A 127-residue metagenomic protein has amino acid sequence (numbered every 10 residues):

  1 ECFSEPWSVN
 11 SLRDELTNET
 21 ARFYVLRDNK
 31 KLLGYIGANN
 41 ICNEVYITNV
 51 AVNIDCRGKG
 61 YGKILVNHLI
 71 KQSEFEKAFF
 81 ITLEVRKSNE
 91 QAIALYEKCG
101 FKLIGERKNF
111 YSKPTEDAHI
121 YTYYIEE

Functional and structural regions predicted by a protein language model:
E1-D55, V66-H68, Q72, E76 (+1 more regions): Acetyl-CoA-dependent GNAT
P6, K59, P114-T115: Non-catalytic, surface-exposed connector residues within folded enzymatic/regulatory domains
G34, G105-F110: A short, acidic/glycine-rich surface segment
C42-E44, F80, A118: A generic structural signal for beta-strand entry/edge sites
I47, I81-V85: Conserved hydrophobic beta-strand within the GNAT/NAT acetyltransferase core sheet that lines the active-site cleft
V52, G58-Q72, E90-K98: Conserved acetyl-CoA-binding loop-helix of GNAT-fold acetyltransferases
R86-E90, N109-E127: C-terminal "cap" of GNAT-fold acetyltransferases
E97-E106: Conserved acetyl-CoA-binding loop of GNAT-fold acetyltransferases
